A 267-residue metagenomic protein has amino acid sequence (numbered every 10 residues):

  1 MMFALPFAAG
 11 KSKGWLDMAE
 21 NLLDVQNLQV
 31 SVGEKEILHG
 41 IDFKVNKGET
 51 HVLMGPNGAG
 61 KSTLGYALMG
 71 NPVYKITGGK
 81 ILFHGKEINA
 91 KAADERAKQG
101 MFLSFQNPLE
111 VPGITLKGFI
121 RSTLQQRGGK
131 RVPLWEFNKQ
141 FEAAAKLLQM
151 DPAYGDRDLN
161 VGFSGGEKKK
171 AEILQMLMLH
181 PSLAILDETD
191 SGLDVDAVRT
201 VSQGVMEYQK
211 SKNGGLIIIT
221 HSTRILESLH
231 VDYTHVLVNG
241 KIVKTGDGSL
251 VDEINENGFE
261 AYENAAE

Functional and structural regions predicted by a protein language model:
L23-V25, L38-G40, V45: Conserved structural motif at the start of ABC-family nucleotide-binding domains
K35-E36, E95: Short coil-to-beta microelement around the adenine-binding A-loop and adjacent beta1/P-loop entry of ABC ATPase
M54-P56: The feature captures the beta-strand-to-loop junction immediately N-terminal to the Walker
K80-R96, N160: ABC ATPase NBD Q-loop/coupling interface
L109-S182: ABC-family P-loop ATPase nucleotide-binding domains
E188-T189, D196: Walker B catalytic motif
V198-N213: Helical segment within the ABC ATPase nucleotide-binding domain
L237, K241-N264: Conserved beta-strand-loop-alpha-helix hinge in the C-terminal portion of ABC ATPase nucleotide-binding domains
